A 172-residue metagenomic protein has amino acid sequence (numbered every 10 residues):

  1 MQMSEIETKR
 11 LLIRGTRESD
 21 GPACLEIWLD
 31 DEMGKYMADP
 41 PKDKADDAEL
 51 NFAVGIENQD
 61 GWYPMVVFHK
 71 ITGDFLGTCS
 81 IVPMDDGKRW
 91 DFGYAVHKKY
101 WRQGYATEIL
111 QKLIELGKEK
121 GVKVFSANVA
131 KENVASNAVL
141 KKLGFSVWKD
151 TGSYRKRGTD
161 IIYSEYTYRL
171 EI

Functional and structural regions predicted by a protein language model:
M1-K35, V66-I172: Acyl-donor (CoA/ACP) binding surface of acyl/acetyltransferases
E32-V54: Conserved GNAT-fold acetyl-CoA-binding loop/helix
A53-V66: A short helix-loop-beta-strand connector motif used in the catalytic cores of GNAT acetyltransferases and, in some
